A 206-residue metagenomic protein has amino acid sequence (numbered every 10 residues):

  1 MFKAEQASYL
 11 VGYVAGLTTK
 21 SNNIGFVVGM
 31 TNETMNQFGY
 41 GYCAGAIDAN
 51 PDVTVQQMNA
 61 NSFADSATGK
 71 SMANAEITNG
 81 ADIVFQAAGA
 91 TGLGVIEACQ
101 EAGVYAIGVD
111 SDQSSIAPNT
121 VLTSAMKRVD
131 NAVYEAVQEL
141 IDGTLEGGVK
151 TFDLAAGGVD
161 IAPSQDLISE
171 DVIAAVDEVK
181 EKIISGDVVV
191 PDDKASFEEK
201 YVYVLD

Functional and structural regions predicted by a protein language model:
M1-D206: A residue-level marker of the well-folded mature domains of exported/periplasmic proteins
